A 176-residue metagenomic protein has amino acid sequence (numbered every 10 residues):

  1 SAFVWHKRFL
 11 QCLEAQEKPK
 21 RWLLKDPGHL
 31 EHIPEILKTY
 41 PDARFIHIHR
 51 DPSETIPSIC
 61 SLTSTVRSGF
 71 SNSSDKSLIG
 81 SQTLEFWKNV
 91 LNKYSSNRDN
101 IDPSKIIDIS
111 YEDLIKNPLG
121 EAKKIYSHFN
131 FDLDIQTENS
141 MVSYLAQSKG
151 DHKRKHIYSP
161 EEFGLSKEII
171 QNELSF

Functional and structural regions predicted by a protein language model:
S1-E17, W22, I59-F176: PAPS-dependent sulfotransferases, especially Golgi type II membrane carbohydrate sulfotransferases
F9, A15-D42: Flexible, glycine/threonine-enriched loop-and-boundary segments that flank and lead into catalytic domains of large
K25-D26, I36-S61: Conserved phosphate-donor/acceptor-positioning beta-strand/loop module used by diverse small-molecule
P27-G28, R50-D51, D113, S140: Short beta->alpha linker loops
H29-I33, S53-I56, I115-P118: Flexible loop/turn segments at secondary-structure boundaries
